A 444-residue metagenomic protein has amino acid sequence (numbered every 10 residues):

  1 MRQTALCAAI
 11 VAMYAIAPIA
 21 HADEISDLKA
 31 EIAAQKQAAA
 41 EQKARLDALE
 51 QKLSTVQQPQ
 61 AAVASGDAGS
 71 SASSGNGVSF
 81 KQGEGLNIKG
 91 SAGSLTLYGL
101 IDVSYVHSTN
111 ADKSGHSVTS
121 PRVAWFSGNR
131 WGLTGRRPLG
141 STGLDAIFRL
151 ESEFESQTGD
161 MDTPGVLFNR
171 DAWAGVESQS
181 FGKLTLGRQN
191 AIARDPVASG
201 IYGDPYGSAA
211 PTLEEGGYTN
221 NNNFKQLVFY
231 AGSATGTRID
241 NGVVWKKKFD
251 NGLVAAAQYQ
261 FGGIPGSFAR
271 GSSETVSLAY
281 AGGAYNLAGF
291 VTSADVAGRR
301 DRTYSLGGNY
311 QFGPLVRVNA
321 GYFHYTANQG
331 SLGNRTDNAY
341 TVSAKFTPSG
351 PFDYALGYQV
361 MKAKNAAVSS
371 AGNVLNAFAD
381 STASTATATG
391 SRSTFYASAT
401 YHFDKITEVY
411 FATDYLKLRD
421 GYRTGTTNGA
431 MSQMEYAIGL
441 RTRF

Functional and structural regions predicted by a protein language model:
C7-Y14, A20-Y98: N-terminal periplasmic/intermembrane-space "pro-region" immediately following the signal or transit peptide
G83-A111, V118-G262, R270, A279-G283: Outer membrane beta-barrel
N87, G132-T134, W173-V176, V244-K246 (+6 more regions): Outer-membrane beta-barrel architecture
T96-Y98, D145-I147, K183-T185, V254-A256 (+8 more regions): Residue-level detector of the transmembrane beta-barrel scaffold of outer-membrane proteins
G99-H107, F148-S152, R188, A257-Y259 (+5 more regions): Transmembrane beta-barrel strands of outer-membrane/channel proteins
Y105-K113, F154-D160, I192-P196, G263-S267 (+6 more regions): Gram-negative outer-membrane beta-barrel proteins
A269-H402: Detector for outer-membrane/organellar transmembrane beta-barrel domains, recognizing the amphipathic beta-strand
Y401-F403, M431-F444: Outer-membrane beta-barrel "beta-signal"
